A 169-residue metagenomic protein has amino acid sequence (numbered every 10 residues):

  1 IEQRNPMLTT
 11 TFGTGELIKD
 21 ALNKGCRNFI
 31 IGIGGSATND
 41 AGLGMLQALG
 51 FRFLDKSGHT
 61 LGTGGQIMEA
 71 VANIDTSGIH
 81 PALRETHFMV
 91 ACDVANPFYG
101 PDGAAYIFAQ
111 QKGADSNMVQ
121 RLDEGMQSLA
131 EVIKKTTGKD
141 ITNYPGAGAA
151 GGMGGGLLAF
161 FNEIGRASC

Functional and structural regions predicted by a protein language model:
I1-I33, A37-S168: N-terminal loops that bind phosphate or other acidic moieties and the adjacent beta-alpha structural core
